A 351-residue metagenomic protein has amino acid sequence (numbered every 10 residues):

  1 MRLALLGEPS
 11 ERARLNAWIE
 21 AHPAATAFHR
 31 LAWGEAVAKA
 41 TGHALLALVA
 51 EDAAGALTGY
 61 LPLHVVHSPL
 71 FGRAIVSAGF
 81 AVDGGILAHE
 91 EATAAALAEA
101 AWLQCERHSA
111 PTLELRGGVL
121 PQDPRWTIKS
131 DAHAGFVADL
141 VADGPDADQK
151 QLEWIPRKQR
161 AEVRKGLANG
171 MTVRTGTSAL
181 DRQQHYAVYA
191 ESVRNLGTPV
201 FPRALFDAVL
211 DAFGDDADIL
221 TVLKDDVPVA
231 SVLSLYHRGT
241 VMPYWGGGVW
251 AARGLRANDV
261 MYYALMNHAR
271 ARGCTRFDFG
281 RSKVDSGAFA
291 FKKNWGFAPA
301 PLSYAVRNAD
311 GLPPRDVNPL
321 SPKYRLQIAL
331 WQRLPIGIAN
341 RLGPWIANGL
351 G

Functional and structural regions predicted by a protein language model:
R2-A54, L61-F71, G117-A138, D143-G254: A conserved beta-strand-loop-helix scaffold within acyl/acetyltransferase catalytic domains
H43-L45, R107-A110, R272-C274: Short, high-confidence coil segments that cap the C-terminus of an alpha-helix and link into the following beta-strand
A47, V65, D123-K150, C274-G351: Active-site/acyl-donor-binding loops of N-acyltransferases
V49-D52, L57-Y60, L70, A81 (+2 more regions): Aromatic (often tryptophan-rich) hydrophobic motifs at membrane interfaces
L57, F80, R107-S109, K129-A132 (+2 more regions): A short, structural micro-pattern
A74: Cytochrome P450 substrate-recognition site 1
S77-G118: A gly/proline- and charged-residue-enriched helix-loop-helix capping module
E114, R174, R276-F279: Short catalytic-loop micro-motif centered on adjacent basic/acidic residues
